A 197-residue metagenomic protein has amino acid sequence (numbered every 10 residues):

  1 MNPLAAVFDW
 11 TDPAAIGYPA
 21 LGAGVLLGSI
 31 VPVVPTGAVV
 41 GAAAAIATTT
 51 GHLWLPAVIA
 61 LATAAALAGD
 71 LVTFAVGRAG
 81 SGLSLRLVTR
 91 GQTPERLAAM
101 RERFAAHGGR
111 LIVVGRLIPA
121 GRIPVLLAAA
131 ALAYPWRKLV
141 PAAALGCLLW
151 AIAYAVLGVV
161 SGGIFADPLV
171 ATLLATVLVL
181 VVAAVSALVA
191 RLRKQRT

Functional and structural regions predicted by a protein language model:
M1-A23, T49-L127, A131-K138, G163-A175 (+1 more regions): Membrane-interfacial helix-loop-helix
G22-V40, G115: Transmembrane alpha-helix interface/packing and boundary motifs in multi-pass membrane proteins, characterized by
T36, L61, V114-G115, A142 (+1 more regions): Hydrophobic core positions of alpha-helical segments in small-molecule transporters and transporter systems
A65, I118, L145-W150, V177-V179: Transmembrane alpha-helical core residues of multi-pass small-molecule transporters, especially secondary transporters
L71, A75, C147-I152: Mid-bilayer segments of alpha-helical transmembrane spans in multi-pass integral membrane proteins that mediate
W150-S161: Transmembrane alpha-helical segments of integral membrane proteins
